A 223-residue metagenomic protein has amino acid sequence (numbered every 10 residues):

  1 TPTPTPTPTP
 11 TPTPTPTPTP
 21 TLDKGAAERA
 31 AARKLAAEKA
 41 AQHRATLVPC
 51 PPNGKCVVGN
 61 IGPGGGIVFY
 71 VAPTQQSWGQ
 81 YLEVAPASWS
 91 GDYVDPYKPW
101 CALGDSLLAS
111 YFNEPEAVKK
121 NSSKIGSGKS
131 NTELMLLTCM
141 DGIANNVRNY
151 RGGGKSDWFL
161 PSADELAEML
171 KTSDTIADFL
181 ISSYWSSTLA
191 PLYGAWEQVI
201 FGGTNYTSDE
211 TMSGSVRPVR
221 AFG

Functional and structural regions predicted by a protein language model:
T1-D23: Low-complexity tandem-repeat tracts in intrinsically disordered regions
P6-P8, A40-A41, W78, W196: Intrinsically disordered, low-complexity regions enriched for glutamine and histidine
P20-G154, E210-G223: Short, compositionally biased
V84, L160-P161: Short hydrophobic beta-strand that contains or immediately precedes a catalytic carboxylate
M140, N145, N149, K155-D157 (+1 more regions): C-terminal, surface-exposed recognition/capping segments
